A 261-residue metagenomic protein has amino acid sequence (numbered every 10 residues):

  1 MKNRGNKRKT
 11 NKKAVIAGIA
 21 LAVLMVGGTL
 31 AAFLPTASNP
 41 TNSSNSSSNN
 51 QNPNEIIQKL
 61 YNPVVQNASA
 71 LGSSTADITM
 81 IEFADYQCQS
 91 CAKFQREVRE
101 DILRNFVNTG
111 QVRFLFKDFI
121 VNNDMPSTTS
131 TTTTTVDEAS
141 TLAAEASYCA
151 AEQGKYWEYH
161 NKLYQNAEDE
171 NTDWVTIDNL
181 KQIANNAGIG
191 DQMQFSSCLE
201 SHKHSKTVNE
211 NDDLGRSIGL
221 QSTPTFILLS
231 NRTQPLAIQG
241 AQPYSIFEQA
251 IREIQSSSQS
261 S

Functional and structural regions predicted by a protein language model:
M1-P40, N45-S47, Y61, Q66 (+4 more regions): C-terminal cap of thioredoxin/glutaredoxin-like
A37, N42, A70, T129-T134: N-terminal compositionally biased, intrinsically disordered segments and leader/signal-like regions
P53: Acidic, metal/cofactor-coordinating or nucleic-acid-engaging core segments within structured domains
Y61-I78: A short beta-strand-turn-helix
A76, I81-N185, I218-Q221, Q242: Structural alpha/beta surface segment adjacent to cysteine/selenocysteine redox centers across thiol/disulfide enzymes
